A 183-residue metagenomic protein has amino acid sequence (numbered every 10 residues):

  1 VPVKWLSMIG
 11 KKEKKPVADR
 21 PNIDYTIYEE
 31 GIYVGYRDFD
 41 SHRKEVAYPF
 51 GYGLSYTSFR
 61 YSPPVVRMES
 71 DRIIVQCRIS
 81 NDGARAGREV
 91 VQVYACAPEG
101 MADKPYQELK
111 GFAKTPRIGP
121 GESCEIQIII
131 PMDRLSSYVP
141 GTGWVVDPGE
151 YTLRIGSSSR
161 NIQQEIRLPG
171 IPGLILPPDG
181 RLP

Functional and structural regions predicted by a protein language model:
V1-R88, Y94-P98, P120, D147-G156 (+2 more regions): Secreted, periplasmic, or luminal enzymes acting at the cell surface/secretory milieu
A86-V93, P105, V139-P140: Short, hydrophobic/aromatic beta-strand segments
M101-Y138: Intrinsically disordered, low-complexity Pro/Gly/Ser/Thr-rich segments with frequent PxxP/GP/PP motifs and embedded
P116, I126-I130, Q164-L174: Generic detection of short hydrophobic beta-strand segments and adjacent strand-loop junctions
R134-E150: Short glycine/proline/serine/threonine-rich loop/turn segments at secondary-structure transition edges
